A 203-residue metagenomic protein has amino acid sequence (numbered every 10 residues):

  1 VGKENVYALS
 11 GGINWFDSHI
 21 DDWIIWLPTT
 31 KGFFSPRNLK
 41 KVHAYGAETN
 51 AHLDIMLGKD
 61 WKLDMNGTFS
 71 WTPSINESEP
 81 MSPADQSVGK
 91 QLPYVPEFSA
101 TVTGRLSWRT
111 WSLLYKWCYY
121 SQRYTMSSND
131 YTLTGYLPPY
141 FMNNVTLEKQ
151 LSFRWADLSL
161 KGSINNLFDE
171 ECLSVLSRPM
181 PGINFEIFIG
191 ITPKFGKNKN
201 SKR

Functional and structural regions predicted by a protein language model:
V1-K3, A47-L53, V102-W108, Y115 (+3 more regions): Residues on the lipid-exposed face of transmembrane beta-strands in outer-membrane beta-barrel proteins
G2, N38-K40, P93, L133-Y136 (+1 more regions): Alpha-helix initiation/capping motif
N5-I20, R37-Y124: Gram-negative outer-membrane beta-barrel transporters
F16, I20-L27, V42, D169-C172 (+1 more regions): Extended alpha-helical regions
W23-G32, N76-D85, K116-W117, Y124-T132 (+2 more regions): Outer-membrane beta-barrel translocator domains and adjoining extracellular loop/strand segments of Gram-negative
T29-K40, S99-V102, S127-G135: Generic detector of contiguous secondary-structure segments
G32, A44, M65, E97 (+3 more regions): Short, solvent-exposed coil/turn segments
C118-S128, Y136-F141, L147-R203: C-terminal beta-signal and adjacent terminal beta-strands/loops of Gram-negative outer-membrane beta-barrel proteins
